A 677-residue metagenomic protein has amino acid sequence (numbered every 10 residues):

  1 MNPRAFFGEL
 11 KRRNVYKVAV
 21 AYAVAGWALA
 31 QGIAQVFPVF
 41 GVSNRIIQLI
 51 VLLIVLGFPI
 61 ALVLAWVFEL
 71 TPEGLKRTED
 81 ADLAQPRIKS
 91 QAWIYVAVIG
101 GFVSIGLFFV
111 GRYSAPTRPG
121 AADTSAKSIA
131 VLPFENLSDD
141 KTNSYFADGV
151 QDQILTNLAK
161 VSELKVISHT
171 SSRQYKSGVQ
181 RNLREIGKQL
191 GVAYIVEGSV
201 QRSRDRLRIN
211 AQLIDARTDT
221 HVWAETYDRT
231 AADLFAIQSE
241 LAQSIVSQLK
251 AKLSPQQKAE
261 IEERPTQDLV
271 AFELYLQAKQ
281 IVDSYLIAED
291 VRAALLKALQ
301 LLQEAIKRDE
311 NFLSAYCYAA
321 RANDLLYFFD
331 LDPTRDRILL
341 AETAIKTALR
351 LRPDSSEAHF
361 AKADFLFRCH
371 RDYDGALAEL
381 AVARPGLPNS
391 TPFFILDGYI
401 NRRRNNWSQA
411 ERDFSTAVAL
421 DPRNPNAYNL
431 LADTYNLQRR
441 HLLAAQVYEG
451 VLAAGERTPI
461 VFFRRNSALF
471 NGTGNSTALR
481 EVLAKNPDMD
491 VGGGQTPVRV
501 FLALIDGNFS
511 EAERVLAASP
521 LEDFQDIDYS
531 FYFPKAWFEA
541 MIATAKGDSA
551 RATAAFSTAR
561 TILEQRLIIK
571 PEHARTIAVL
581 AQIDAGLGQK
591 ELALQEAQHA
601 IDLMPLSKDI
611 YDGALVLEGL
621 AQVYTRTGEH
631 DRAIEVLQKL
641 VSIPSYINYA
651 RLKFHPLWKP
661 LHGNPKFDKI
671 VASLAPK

Functional and structural regions predicted by a protein language model:
M1-R112, G191, E304: An N-terminal, helix-rich hydrophobic module
R4, D82, K89-A543, D548-K570 (+2 more regions): Acidic, proline/glycine-rich low-complexity intrinsically disordered segments
R13, V161, D309, I643 (+2 more regions): Acidic-histidine catalytic/liganding microenvironments
L452-A453, M489, S557, Q598-D602 (+2 more regions): TPR/TPR-like (Sel1-like) alpha-helical repeat modules
S530-A536, P571-Q582, D609-T625, A650: Amphipathic alpha-helical protein-interaction segments enriched in hydrophobic
Q595-L617: Generic long, charged, amphipathic alpha-helical segments
G619-K659: C-terminal structured "cap/appendage" subdomains that terminate the fold
R651-K677: Terminal, low-structured helical/coil segments at or just beyond the last alpha-helical repeat
